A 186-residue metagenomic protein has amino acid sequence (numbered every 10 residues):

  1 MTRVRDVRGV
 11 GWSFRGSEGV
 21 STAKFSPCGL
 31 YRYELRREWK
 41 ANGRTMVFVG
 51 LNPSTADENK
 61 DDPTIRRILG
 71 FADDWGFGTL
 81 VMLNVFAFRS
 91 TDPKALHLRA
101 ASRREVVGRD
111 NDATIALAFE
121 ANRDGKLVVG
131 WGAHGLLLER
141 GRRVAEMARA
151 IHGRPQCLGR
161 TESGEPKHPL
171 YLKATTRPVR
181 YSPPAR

Functional and structural regions predicted by a protein language model:
M1-D62: Active-site and ligand/interface coordination hotspots across diverse enzymes and nucleic-acid-associated assemblies
G29, Y33, D61-L69, S102-T114: Short acidic (Asp/Glu) patches
T45, G78-T79, R154: Residues at the starts of beta-strands that form the adenosine-phosphate
P53, A87, H134: Short, glycine/serine-rich, charged loops/turns that create anion-binding and catalytic segments at active sites
S54-G76: A short mixed-secondary-structure module that forms the rim of ligand-binding clefts
G78-L96: Short connector loops at secondary-structure junctions
L96-R186: Glycine/proline-rich loop-helix segments at beta-alpha junctions forming the active-site rim of enzyme cores
